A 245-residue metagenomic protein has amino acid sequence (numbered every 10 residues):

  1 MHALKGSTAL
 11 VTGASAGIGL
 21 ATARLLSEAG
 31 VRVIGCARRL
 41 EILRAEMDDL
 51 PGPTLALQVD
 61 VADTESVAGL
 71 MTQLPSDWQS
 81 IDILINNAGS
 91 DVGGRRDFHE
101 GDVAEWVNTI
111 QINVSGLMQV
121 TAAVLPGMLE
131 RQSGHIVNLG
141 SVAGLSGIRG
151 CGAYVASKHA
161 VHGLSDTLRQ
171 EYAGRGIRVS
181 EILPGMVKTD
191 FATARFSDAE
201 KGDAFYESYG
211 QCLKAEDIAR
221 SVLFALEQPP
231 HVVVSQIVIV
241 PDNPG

Functional and structural regions predicted by a protein language model:
S15-A16: Conserved glycine-rich cofactor-binding loop
A29-A45: Conserved glycine-rich Rossmann-like NAD(P)H-binding loop of the short-chain dehydrogenase/reductase
V59-G69, V103: The beta1-alpha1 cofactor-binding region of Rossmann-like NAD(H)/NADP(H)-dependent oxidoreductases
R95-F98, D102-V107: Substrate-binding pocket helix/loop in short-chain dehydrogenase/reductase
T121, S157: Active-site helix of classical SDR
S141: Residue(s) in the substrate-gating loop at a strand-loop-helix junction that position the organic substrate next
I177, E181-I182, E200-G245: C-terminal helical subdomain
